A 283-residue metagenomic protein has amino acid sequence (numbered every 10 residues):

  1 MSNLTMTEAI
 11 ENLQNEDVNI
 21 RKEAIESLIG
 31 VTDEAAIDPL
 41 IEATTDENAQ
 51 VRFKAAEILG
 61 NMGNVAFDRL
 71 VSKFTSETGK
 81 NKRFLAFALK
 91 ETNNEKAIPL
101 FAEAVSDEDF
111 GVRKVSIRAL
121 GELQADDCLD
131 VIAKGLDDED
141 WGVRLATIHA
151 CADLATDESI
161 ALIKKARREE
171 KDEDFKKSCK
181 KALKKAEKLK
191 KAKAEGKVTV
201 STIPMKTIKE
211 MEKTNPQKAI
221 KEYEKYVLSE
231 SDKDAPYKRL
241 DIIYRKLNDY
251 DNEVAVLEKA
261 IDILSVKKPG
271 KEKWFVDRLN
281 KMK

Functional and structural regions predicted by a protein language model:
M1-N3, E11, N19-D33, D38 (+12 more regions): Structural detector for internal amphipathic alpha-helices that build alpha-solenoid repeat scaffolds
E8-V31, V198-K225, S229: Alpha-helical segment of the N-proximal tetratricopeptide repeat
E47, E77, E108, E139 (+4 more regions): Alpha-helical junction/boundary sensor with strong preference for TPR arrays
T92, K190, K213-T214, L247: Structural motif corresponding to the intra-repeat A-B loop/turn of tetratricopeptide repeats
T156, I160-K171, N248-V266: TPR/TPR-like (Sel1-like) alpha-helical repeat modules
K171-K180, K191, D234-P236, I263-F275: Boundary/linker segments of alpha-helical solenoid repeat arrays
K206-T207, R239-L240, A260, L279: Structural register within alpha-helical repeat arrays
